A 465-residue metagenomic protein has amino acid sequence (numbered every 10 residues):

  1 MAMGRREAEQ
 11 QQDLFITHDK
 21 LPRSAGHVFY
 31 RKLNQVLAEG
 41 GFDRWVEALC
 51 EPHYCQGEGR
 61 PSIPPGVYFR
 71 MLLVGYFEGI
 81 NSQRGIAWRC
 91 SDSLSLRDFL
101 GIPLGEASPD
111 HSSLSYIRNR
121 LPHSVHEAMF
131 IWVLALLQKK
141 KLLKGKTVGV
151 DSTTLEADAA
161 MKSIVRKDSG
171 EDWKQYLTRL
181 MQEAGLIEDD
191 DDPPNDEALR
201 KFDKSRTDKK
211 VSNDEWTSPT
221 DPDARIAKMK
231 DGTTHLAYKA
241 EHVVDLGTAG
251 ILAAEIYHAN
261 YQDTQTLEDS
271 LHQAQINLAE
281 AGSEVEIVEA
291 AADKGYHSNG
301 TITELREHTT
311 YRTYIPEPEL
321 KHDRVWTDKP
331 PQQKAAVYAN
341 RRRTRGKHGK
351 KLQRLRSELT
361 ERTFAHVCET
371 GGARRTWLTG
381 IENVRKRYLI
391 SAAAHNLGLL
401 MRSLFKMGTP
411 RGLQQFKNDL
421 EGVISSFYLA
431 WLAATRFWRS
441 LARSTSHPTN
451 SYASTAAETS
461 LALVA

Functional and structural regions predicted by a protein language model:
M1-R23, S169-E171, L180, L413: Short, flexible loop/hinge motifs at secondary-structure junctions
G26-L73, E78: Basic, short loop/linker segments at the boundary and entry of helix-turn-helix/winged-helix-like folds
E47-L49, L94, D110: An anion-engaging/catalytic patch
C50, A87-W88, D98: A detector of single, family-specific signature residues that are central to catalytic or substrate-handling motifs
Y54, G75-Y76, D98, R118-L121: Short amphipathic alpha-helical interaction patches enriched in hydrophobic/aromatic residues with interspersed Lys/Arg
N81-S91, I102-A465: Anion-binding and metal-coordination hotspots
S95-G101: Secretory-pathway/luminal and periplasmic proteins that interact with or process carbohydrate-rich
